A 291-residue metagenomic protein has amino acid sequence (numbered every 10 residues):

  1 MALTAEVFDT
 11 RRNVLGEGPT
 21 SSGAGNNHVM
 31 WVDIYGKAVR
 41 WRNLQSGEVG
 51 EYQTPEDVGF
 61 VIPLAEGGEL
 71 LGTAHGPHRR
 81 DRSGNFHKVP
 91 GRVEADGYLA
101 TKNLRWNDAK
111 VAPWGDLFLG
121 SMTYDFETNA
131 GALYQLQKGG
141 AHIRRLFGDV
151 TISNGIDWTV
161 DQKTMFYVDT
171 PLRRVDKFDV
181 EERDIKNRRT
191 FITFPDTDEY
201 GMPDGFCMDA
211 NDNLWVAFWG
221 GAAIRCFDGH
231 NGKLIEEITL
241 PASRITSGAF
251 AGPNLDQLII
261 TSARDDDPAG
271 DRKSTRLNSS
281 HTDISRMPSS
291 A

Functional and structural regions predicted by a protein language model:
T4-T10, G47-Q53, H87-L99, A141-G148 (+2 more regions): A short beta-strand motif characteristic of beta-propeller blades
R11-N26, T54-T73, D96-D116, L146-T164 (+2 more regions): Beta-rich, blade/repeat-based domains predominating in secreted/periplasmic proteins but also intracellular
S22-A24, V29-Y35, L64, E69-H75 (+4 more regions): Conserved beta-strand positions in repeat-built beta-propeller and related beta-rich domains
K37-R40, G76-R79, F126-E127, G131-L133 (+3 more regions): Structural signal for beta-propeller blades
N43-G47, D81-N85, Q137-G140, D179-R183 (+1 more regions): Short loop/turn segments that connect beta-strands within beta-propeller blades
F86-L146: Hydrophobic alpha-helical segments and helix pairs
D157-T159, K163-F178, D184-R188: Glycine- and Gly-Pro-enriched alpha-helical subdomains that act as flexible, kink-prone "lid/hinge" or packing modules
K273-S280: Conserved small/polar residues in nucleotide/adenosyl-binding loops
